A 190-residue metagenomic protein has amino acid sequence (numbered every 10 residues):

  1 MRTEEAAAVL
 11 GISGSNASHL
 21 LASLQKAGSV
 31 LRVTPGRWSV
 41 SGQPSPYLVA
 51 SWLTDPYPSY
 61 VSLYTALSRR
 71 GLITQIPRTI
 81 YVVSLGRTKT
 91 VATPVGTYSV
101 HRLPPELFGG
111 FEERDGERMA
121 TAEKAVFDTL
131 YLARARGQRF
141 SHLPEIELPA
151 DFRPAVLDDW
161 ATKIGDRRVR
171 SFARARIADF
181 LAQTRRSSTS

Functional and structural regions predicted by a protein language model:
M1-P58, P94: Short beta-edge/loop segments at beta->alpha junctions of small alpha/beta modules that act as binding/recognition
V40-S190: Nucleic-acid-binding surface
